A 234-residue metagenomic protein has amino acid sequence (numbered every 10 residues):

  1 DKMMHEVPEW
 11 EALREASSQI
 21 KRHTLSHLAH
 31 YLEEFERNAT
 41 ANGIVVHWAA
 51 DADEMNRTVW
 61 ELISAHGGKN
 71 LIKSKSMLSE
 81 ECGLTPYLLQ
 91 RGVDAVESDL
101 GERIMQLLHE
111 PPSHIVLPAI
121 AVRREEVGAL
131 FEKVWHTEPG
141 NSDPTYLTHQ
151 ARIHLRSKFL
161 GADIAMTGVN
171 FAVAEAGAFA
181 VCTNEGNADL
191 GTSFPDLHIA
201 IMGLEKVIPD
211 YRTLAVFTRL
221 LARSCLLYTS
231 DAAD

Functional and structural regions predicted by a protein language model:
D1-R91, D99: N-terminal leader/transition segments
S18-L25, S74, L117, N141 (+2 more regions): Hydrophobic alpha-helical scaffolding
R22-A29, E33, A49-D53, A121 (+4 more regions): Electropositive phosphate-/nucleotide-binding environments in soluble metabolic enzymes
E33, R37-V45, S64, L89 (+5 more regions): Generic secondary-structure signature for well-ordered alpha-helical cores
V46, A95, H198: Hydrophobic anchor at the start of a short beta-strand that flanks the dinucleotide cofactor-binding loop
E54, T58, L62, H66 (+3 more regions): Conserved alpha/beta enzyme-core scaffold
R152-I153, S157-L227: Conserved phosphate- and dinucleotide-binding cores of soluble alpha/beta proteins, encompassing both enzyme active
Y228-D234: Conserved small/polar residues in nucleotide/adenosyl-binding loops
